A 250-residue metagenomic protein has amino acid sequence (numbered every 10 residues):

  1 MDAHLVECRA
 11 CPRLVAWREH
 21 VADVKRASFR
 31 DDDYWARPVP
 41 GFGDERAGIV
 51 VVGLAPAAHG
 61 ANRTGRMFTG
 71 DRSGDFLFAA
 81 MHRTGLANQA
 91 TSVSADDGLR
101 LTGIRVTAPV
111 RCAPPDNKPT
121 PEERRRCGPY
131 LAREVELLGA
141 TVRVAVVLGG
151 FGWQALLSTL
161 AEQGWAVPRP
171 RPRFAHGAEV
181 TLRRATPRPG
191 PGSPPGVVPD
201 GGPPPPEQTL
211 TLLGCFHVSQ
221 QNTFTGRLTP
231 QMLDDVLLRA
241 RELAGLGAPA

Functional and structural regions predicted by a protein language model:
M1-A178, G190, T209-L246: A polyanion-binding, active-site-adjacent surface
T181-Q208: Intrinsically disordered, low-complexity terminal tails and inter-domain linkers enriched for S/T/G/P/D/E
A248-A250: Short glycine-rich, low-complexity/disordered patches
